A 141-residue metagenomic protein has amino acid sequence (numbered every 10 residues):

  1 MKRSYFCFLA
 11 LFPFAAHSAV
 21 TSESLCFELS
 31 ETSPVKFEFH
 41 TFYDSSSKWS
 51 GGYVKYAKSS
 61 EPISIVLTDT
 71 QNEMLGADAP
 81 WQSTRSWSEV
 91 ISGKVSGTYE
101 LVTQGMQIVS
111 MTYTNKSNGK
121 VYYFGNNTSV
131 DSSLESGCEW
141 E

Functional and structural regions predicted by a protein language model:
K2-L9: Sec-dependent signal peptide recognition, specifically the positively charged N-region followed immediately by
P13-A16: N-terminal signal peptide c-region/cleavage motif recognized by signal peptidases
S22-L25, L29-K94, K116-E141: Central antiparallel beta-sheet cores of small beta-barrel/beta-sandwich binding domains
H40, K94-V109: Extended Gly/Ser/Thr-rich low-complexity repeat segments, especially those forming or decorating extracellular
R85, Y99-L101, M111-N115: Polar/charged side chains located within well-ordered beta-strands of beta-rich proteins
